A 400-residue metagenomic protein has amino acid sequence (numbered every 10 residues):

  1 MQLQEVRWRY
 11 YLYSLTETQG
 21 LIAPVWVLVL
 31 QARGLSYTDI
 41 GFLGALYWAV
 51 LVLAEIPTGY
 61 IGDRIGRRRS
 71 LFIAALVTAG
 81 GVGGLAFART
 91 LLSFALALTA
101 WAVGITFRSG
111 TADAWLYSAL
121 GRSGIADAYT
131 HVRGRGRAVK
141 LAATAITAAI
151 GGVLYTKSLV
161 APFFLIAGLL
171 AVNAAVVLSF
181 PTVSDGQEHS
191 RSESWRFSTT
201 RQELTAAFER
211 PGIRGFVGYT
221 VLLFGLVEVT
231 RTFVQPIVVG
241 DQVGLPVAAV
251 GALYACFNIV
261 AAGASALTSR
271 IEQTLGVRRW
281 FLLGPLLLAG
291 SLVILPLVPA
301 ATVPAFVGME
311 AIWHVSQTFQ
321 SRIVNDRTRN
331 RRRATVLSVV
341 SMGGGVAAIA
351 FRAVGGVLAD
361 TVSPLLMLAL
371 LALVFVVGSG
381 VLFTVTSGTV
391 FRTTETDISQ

Functional and structural regions predicted by a protein language model:
M1-L3, L178-Y219, G240, Q400: Juxtamembrane intracellular "pre-TM" segments in multi-pass secondary transporters
M1-L35, T99, E209-T230, V307-A311: Pair of pore-lining "gating" transmembrane helices in MFS-fold secondary transporters
I22-A23, D39, L159-F164, A206-A264: A single, central transmembrane helix in multi-pass transporters
A32, L91, T144-I166, P236-L245 (+2 more regions): Transmembrane alpha-helix termini and helix-breaking/packing motifs in multi-pass membrane transporters
A54-G66, Y155, G263-V277, A359: Helix-to-loop junctions at the C-terminal end of transmembrane segments in multipass secondary transporters
L76-T90, A95, L286-P299: C-terminal ends and interior cores of transmembrane alpha-helices in multi-pass membrane transporters/permeases
L98-A142: Cytoplasmic helix-loop-helix junction between adjacent transmembrane helices in 12-TM secondary transporters
A171-F180, A350, M367-Q400: Multi-pass alpha-helical transporter architecture, strongest for 12-TM Major Facilitator/SLC carriers used
